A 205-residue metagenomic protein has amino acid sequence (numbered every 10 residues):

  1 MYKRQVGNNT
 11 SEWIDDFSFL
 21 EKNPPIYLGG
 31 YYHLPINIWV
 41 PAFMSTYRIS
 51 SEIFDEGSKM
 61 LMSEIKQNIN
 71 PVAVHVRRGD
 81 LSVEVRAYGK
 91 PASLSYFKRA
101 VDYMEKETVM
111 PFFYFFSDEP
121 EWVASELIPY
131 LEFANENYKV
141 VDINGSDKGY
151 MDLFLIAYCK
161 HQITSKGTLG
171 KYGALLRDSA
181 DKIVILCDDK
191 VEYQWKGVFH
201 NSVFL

Functional and structural regions predicted by a protein language model:
K3-Q5, I185-L186, L205: Non-catalytic N-terminal targeting/anchoring module and adjacent flexible stem/linker that precedes the structured
K3-V109: Secretory-pathway luminal glycosyltransferase catalytic domains
A73, V140, V184, S202-F204: Conserved beta-strand scaffold positions in the cores of enzyme catalytic domains, especially in NTP/NDP-utilizing
H75-R77, R99-V101, G145-G149, S202-V203: Short amphipathic alpha-helical segments, especially helix-boundary/capping motifs
V85, L155, V203: Solvent-exposed, flexible loop/coil residues
V85-A87, L127-I128, K196-V198: Short aromatic-enriched loop/helix-cap "lid" or pocket-rim segments at secondary-structure transitions that line
T108-L186, V191-Q194: Donor-binding and catalytic core of enzymes assembling or modifying cell-surface/extracellular glycoconjugates
Y193-L205: Leloir-type glycosyltransferase catalytic cores
